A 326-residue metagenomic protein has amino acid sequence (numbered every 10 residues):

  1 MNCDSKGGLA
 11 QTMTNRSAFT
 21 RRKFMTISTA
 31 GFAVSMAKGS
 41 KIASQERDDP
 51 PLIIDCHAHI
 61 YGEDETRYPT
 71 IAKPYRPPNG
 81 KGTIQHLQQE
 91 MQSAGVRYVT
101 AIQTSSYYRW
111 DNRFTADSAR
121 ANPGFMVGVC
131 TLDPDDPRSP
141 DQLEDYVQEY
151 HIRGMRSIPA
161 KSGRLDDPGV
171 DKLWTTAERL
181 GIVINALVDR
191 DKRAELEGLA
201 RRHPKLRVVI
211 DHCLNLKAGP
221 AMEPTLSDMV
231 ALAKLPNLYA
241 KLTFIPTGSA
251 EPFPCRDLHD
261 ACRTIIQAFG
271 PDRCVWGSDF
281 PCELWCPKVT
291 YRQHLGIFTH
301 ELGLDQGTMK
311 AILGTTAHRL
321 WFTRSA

Functional and structural regions predicted by a protein language model:
C3-D4, L9, T14-G39, Q45-C56 (+4 more regions): Mid-to-C-terminal alpha-helical segments outside catalytic/metal-binding sites
G39, E46-K172, T176-L180, T299: Mid-domain alpha/beta scaffold segments of enzyme catalytic cores
R47, N122, Q148, R202-P204 (+3 more regions): Short, structurally constrained coil/turn elements that cap an alpha-helix or connect an alpha-helix to the following
A58, T104, C213, D279-F280: Active-site metal-binding loops of divalent metal-dependent hydrolases
I60-G62, N215, T247, C282 (+1 more regions): Active-site micro-motifs of SAM-dependent methyltransferase domains
T100-Q103, T131, K241-F244, V275-G277 (+1 more regions): Short beta-strand segments
I102-A121, V208-V209, D257-T264, K288-I297 (+1 more regions): A short, hydrophobic/aromatic-rich structural module that often spans a beta strand with its adjoining loop
R153, R164-V275, L284, S325: Catalytic pocket-lining loop regions of alpha/beta-barrel enzymes, especially the amidohydrolase/enolase/GH5 lineages
